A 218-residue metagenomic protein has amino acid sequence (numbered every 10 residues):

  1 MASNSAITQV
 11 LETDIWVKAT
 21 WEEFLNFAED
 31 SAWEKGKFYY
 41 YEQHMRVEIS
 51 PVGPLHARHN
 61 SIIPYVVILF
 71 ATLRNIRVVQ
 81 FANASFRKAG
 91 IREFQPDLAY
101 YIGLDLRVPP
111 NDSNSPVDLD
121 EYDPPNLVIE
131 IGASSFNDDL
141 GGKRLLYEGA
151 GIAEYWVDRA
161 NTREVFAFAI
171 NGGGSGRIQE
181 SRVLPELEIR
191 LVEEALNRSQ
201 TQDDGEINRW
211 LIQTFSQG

Functional and structural regions predicted by a protein language model:
M1-G218: Gly/Pro/Ser/Thr-rich low-complexity, intrinsically disordered segments predominantly at protein N-termini
